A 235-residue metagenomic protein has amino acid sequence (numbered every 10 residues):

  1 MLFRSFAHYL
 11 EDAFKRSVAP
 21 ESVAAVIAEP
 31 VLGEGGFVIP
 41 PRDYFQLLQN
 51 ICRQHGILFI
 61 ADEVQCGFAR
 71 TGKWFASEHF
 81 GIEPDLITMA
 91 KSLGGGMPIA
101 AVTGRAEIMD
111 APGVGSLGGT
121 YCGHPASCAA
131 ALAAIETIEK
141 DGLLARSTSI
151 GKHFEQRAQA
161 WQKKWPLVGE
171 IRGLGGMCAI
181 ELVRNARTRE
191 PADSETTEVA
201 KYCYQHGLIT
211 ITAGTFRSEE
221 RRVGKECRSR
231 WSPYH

Functional and structural regions predicted by a protein language model:
F3-R228: Conserved N-terminal phosphate-binding loop of PLP-dependent enzymes in the Aspartate aminotransferase
